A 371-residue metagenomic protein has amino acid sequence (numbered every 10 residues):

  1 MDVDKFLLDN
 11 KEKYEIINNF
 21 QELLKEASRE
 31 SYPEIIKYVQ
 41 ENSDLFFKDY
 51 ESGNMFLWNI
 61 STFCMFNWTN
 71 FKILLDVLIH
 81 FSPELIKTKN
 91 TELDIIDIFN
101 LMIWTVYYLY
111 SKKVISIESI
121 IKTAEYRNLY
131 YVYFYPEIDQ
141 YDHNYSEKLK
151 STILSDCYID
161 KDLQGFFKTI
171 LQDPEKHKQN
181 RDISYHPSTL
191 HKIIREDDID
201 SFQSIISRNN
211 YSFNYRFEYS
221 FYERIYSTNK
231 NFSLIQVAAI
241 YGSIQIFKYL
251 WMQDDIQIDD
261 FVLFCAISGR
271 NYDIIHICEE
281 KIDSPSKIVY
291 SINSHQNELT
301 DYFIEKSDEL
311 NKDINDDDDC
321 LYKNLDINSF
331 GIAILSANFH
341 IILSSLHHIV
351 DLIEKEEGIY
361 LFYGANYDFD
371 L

Functional and structural regions predicted by a protein language model:
M1-L371: Ankyrin repeat (ANK) tandem alpha-helical domains that serve as protein-protein interaction scaffolds, prominent
